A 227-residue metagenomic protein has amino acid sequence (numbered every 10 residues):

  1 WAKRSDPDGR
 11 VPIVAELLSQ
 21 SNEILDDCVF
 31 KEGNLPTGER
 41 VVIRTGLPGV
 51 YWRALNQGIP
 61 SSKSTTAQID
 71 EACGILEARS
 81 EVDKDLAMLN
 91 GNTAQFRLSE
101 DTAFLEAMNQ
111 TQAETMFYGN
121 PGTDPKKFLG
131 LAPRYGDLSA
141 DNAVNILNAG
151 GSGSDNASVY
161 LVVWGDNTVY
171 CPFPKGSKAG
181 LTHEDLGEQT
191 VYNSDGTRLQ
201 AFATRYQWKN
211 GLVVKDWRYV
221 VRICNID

Functional and structural regions predicted by a protein language model:
W1-D26, E39-V42, S64-D227: Core alpha/beta structural scaffold of self-assembling particle/tube/pore-forming proteins
V29-G33: Short secondary-structure boundary/capping segments within folded domains
L35-A67: N-terminal low-complexity, intrinsically disordered segments
